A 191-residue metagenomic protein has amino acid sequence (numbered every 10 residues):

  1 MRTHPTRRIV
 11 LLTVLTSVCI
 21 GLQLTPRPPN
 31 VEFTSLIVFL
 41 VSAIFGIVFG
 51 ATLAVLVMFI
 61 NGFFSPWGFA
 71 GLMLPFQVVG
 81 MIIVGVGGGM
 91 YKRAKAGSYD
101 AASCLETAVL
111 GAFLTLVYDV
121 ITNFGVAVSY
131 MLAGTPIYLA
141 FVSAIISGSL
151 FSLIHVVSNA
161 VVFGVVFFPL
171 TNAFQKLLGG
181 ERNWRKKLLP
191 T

Functional and structural regions predicted by a protein language model:
M1-T52, F59: Hydrophobic transmembrane alpha-helices
R7-T16, L74-A127: Short helix-perturbing small/polar motifs within transmembrane alpha-helices
I20-F33, L56-K92: Interfacial aromatic-anchored transmembrane helix boundaries in multi-pass membrane proteins
I20-L24, A54, G62, G85 (+5 more regions): Transmembrane alpha-helical segments of multi-pass membrane transport proteins and ion-pumping complexes
P26-R27, G46, S65-F69, K92 (+3 more regions): Short helix-capping/hinge motifs at transmembrane helix termini and TM-loop junctions
F39, G50-A54, A70, L74 (+2 more regions): Alpha-helical transmembrane segments and their helix-entry boundary regions
I44-V48, G87-A96, F168-Q175: Structural signal for the C-terminal ends of transmembrane alpha-helices and the immediately following loop
A70-G71, Y99-T191: Membrane-embedded alpha-helical hairpins and interfacial helices in multi-pass inner-membrane proteins
